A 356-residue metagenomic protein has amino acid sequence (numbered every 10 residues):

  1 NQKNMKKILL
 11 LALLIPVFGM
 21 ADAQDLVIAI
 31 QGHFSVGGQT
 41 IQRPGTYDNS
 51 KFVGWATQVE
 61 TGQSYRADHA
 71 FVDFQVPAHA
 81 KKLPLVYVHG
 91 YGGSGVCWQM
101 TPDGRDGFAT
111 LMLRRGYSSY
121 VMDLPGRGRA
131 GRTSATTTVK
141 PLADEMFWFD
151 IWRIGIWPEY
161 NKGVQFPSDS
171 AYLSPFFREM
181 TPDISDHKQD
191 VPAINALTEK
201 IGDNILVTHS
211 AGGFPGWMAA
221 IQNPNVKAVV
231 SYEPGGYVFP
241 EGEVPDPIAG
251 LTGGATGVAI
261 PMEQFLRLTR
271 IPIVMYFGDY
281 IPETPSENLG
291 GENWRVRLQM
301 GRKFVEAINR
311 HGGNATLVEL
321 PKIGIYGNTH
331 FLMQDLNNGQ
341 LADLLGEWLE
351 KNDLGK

Functional and structural regions predicted by a protein language model:
Q24-A80: N-terminal cap/lid segment of alpha/beta-hydrolase-fold proteins
K82-G90: Short beta-strand element of the alpha/beta-hydrolase
H89-T101: Active-site glycine-rich loops that stabilize anionic/oxyanionic intermediates across multiple enzyme folds
R105-R132: Conserved alpha/beta-hydrolase
I184-N204: Conserved acidic catalytic loop of the alpha/beta-hydrolase fold
V207-G216: Gly/Ala-rich beta-loop-alpha elbow adjacent to hydrolase catalytic centers
P234-G312, T316-V318: The feature captures the conserved acid-bearing segment of alpha/beta-hydrolase catalytic domains
G327, F331-K356: Catalytic active-site module of serine/aspartate enzymes centered on a nucleophile-bearing elbow/loop
